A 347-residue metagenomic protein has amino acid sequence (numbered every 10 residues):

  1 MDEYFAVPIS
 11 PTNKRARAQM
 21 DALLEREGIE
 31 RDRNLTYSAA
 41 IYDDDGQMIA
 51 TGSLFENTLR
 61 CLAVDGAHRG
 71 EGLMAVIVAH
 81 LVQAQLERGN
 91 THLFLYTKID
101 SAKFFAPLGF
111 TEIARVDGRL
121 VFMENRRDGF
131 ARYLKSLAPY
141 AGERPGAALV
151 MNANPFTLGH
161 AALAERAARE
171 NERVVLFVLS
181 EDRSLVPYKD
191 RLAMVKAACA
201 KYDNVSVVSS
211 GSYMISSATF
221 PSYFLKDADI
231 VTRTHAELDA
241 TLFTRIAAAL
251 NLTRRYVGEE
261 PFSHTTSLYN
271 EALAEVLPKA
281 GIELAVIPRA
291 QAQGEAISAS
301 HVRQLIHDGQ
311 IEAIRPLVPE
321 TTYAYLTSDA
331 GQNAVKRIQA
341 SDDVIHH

Functional and structural regions predicted by a protein language model:
M1-R33, Y42, Q47: Short amphipathic alpha-helix that is part of the acyltransferase structural core
M20, S38-A40, F94-T97: Short, hydrophobic beta-strand segments that form beta-sheet elements in well-ordered domains
R31-R33, D65-A67, Q83, R88 (+1 more regions): RNA-binding accessory domains that recognize and position tRNA/RNA substrates
T36, L59, R144: Short coil/loop residues immediately preceding or within conserved phosphate-binding loops of NTP-utilizing enzyme
A40, G46-A63: Conserved beta-strand in the GNAT
H68, G72-H80, G159: Conserved acetyl-CoA pyrophosphate-binding loop and the N-cap/start of the following alpha-helix in GNAT-like
Q85-K98: Conserved GNAT acetyl-CoA-binding A-motif
T97-K98, A102-F110, A114-H347: Nucleotidyltransferase catalytic core that binds NTPs
